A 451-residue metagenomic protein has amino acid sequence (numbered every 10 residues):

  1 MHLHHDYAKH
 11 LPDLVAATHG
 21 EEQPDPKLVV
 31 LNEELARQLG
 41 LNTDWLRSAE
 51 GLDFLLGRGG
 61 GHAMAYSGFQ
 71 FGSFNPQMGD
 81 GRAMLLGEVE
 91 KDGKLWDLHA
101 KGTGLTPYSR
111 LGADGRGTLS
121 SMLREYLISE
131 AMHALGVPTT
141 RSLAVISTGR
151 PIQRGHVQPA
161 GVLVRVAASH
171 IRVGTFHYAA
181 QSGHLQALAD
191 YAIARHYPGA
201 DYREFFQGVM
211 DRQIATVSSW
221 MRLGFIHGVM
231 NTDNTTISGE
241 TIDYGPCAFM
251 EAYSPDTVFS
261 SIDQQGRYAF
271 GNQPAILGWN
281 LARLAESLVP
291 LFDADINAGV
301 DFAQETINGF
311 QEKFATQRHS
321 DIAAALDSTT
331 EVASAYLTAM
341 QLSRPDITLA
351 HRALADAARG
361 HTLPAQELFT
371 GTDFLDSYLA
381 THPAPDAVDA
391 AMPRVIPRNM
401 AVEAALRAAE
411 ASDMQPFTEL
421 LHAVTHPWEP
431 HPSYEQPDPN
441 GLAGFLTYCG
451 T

Functional and structural regions predicted by a protein language model:
M1-H5, K9, L105, G115 (+3 more regions): N-proximal short alpha-helices
M1-Y66, Q264-T451: Regulatory N- and C-terminal appendages and interdomain linkers associated with kinase/kinase-like NTP transferase
H4-H5, L11-L14, Q70-F74, S147 (+4 more regions): Short secondary-structure boundary micro-motifs
Y7-L11, W96-P107, A189-I193, A252-I262 (+1 more regions): Active-site-adjacent bridging/hinge elements
H19-E21, D114-R116, R203-E204: Short, contiguous strand/loop micro-motifs
D25-L28, E34-L46, G51, L56-G199 (+7 more regions): Conserved ATP-binding subdomain of kinase catalytic cores across diverse folds
P151-H227, S238-S328: ATP-dependent phospho-/nucleotidyl transfer catalytic cores
T232-D233, I237: Catalytic-loop Lys-Pro-X-Asn motif of eukaryotic-like protein kinases
